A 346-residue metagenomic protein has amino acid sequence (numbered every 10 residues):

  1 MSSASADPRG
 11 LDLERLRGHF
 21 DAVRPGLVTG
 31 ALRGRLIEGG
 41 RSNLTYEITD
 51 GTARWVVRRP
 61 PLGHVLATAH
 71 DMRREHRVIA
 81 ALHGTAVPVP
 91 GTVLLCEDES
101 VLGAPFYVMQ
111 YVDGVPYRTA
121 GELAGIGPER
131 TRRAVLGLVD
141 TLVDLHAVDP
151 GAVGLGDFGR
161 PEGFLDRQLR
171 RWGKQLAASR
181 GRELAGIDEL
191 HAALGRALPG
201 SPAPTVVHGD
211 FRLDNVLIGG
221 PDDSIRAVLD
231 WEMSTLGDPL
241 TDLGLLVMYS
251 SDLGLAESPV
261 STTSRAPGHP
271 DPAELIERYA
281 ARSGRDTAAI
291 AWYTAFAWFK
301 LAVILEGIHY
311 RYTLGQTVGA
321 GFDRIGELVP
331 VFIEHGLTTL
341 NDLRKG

Functional and structural regions predicted by a protein language model:
S2-L27: Juxta-kinase regulatory segment immediately upstream of eukaryotic protein kinase catalytic domains
R33-E189, A193-V206, G220-D222: ATP-binding pocket architecture of kinase catalytic cores
G159-R160, R285-A297: All-alpha amphipathic helical-bundle segments outside canonical DNA-binding/catalytic cores that form hydrophobic
V206-H208, L213: Catalytic-loop of the protein kinase fold
L229-S234: Activation of the activation-loop gatekeeper triad in protein kinase-fold domains
T241-S283, A297-G315: Active-site activation/catalytic loop segments of kinase-like enzymes and analogous catalytic loops in related
R285, A289, V303-G346: Helical subdomain adjoining the active site within ATP-dependent kinase catalytic cores
